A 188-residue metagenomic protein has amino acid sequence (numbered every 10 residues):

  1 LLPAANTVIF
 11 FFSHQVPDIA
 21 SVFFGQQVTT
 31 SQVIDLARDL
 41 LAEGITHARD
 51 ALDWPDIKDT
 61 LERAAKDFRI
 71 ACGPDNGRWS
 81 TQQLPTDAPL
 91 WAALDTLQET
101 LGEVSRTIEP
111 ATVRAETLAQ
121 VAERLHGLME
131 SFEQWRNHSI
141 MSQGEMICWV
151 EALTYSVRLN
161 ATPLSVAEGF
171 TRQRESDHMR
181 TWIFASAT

Functional and structural regions predicted by a protein language model:
L1-T188: ASCE RecA-like P-loop NTPase motor cores that couple ATP hydrolysis to mechanical translocation on nucleic acids
